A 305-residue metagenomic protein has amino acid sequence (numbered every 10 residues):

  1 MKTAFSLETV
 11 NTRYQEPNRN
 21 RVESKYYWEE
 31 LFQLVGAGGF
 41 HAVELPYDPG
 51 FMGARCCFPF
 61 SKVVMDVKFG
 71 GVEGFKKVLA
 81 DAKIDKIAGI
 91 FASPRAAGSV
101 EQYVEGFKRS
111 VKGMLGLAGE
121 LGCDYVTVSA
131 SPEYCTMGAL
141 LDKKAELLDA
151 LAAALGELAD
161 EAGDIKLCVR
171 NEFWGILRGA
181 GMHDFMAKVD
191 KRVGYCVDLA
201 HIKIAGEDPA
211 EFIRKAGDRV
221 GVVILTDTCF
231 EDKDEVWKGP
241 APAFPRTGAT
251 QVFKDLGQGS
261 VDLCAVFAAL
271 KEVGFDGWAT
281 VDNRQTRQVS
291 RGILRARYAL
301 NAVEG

Functional and structural regions predicted by a protein language model:
M1-E120, D164, K191-G194, R297-G305: N-terminal pre-domain/capping segments
F5-T9, L45-P49, A88-S93, V128-P132 (+4 more regions): A cross-domain feature marking catalytic cores of carbohydrate-active enzymes and several ubiquitous metabolic/repair
N11-R19, K25, A42-V43, A152-S260: Acidic/histidine-rich catalytic cores of soluble enzymes
E29-V35, V72-K76, V111-L115, A152-A159 (+4 more regions): Generic structural signal for well-ordered alpha-helices, preferentially at hydrophobic/aromatic core positions
H41, D85, D124, G221 (+1 more regions): Short acidic/polar active-site loop segments enriched in Thr and Asp
G74, V78-A82, K86, R95-G194 (+1 more regions): Active-site acidic/histidine proton-transfer and metal-coordination neighborhood in alpha/beta enzyme cores
T226-T228, C264, K271: Catalytic-face loop-and-helix region of soluble metabolic enzyme cores
T280-R291: A short, acidic, flexible beta-alpha connecting loop/helix-capping segment that sits on the rim of active
